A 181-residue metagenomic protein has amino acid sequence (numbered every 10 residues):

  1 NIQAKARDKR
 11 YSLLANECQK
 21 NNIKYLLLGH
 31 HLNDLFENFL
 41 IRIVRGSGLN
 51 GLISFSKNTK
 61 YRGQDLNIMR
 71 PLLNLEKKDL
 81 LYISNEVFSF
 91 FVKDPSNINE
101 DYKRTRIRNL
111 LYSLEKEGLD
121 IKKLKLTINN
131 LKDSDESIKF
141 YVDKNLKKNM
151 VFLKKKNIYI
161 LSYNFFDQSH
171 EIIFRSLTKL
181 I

Functional and structural regions predicted by a protein language model:
N1-L110: Core alpha/beta nucleotide-donor-binding catalytic domains of modification enzymes
K9-R10, T59-D65, L126-I181: AMP-forming adenylation/ATP pyrophosphatase catalytic core
K20, S113-L114, L180: Active-site catalytic microenvironments for nucleophilic, acid-base chemistry
E37-N38, R104-R108, K122-K125, H170-T178: Non-catalytic, well-ordered alpha-helical scaffold segments
R45, L49, K77, E117-L119 (+2 more regions): Alpha-helix boundary/capping and short turn/kink residues
F90-K93, L119-L124, I138: Short, structured loop/turn "capping" segments at alpha-beta junctions
N97-T105, K122-D133: Internal, active-site/partner-interface "lid" segment
N109-I121: Conserved anion/nucleotide-ligand pocket segment
